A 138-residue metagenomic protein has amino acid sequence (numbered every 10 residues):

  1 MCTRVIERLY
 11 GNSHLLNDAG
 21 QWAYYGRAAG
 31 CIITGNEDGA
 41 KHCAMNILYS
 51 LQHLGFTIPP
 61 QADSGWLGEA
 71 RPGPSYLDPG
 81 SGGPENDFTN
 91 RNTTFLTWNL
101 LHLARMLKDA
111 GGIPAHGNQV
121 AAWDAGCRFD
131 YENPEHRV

Functional and structural regions predicted by a protein language model:
M1-T57: Helix-loop-strand module that forms the ligand-binding subsite of alpha/beta enzymes
T57-V138: Glycine-rich phosphate/pyrophosphate-binding loop and the adjoining helix
